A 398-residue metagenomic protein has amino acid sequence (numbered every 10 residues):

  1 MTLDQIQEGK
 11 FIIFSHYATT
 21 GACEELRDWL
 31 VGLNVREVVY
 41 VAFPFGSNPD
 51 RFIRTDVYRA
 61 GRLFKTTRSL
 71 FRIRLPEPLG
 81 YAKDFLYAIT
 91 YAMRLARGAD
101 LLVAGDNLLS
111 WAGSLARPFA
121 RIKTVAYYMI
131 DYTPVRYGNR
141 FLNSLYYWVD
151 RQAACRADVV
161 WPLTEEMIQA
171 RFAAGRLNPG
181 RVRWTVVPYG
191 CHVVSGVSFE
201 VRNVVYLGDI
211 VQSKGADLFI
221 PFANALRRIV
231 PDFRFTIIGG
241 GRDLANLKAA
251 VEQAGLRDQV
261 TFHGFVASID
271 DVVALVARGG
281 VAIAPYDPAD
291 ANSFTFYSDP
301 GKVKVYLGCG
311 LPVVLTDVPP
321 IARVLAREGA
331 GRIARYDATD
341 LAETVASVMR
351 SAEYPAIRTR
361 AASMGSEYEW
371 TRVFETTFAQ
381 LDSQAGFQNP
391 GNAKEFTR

Functional and structural regions predicted by a protein language model:
I12, W161, V197-A223, R227 (+2 more regions): Conserved donor-binding/catalytic core segment of Leloir-type glycosyltransferases
G80-D84, T124, T133-A153, V193: Nucleotide-sugar donor phosphate/pyrophosphate-binding loop at the beta->alpha transition of glycosyltransferases
I89-R97, W111, P118-F119, L142-L163: Membrane-proximal helix-turn-helix segments that form the acceptor-binding/catalytic region of lipid-linked
A104-L109: Short His-centered aromatic/hydrophobic patch
R151-W184, C191-V193, R323-R327: A short, active-site helix/loop in glycosyltransferases that binds the activated sugar's phosphate group
N246-L275, V281: Nucleotide-activated donor-binding/catalytic signature segment of Leloir-type glycosyltransferases, i.e., the conserved
A274-Y297, L311: Acidic donor-binding loop of glycosyltransferase active sites
R327-T339, S347-E353: Conserved acidic donor-binding segment of nucleotide-sugar-dependent glycosyltransferases
